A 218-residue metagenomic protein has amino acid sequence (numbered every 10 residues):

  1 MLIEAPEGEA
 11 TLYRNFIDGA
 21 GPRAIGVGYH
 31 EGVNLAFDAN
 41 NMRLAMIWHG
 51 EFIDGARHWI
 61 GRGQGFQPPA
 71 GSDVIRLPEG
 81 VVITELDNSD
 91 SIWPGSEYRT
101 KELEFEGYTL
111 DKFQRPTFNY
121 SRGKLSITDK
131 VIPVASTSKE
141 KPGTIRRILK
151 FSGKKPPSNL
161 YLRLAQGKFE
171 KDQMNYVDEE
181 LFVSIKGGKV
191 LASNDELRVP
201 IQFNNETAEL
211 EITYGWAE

Functional and structural regions predicted by a protein language model:
M1-R146, P157-A165, Q173-F182, E218: Beta-strand-rich N-terminal accessory domains
G123, T144-R146, K154, S158-K168 (+1 more regions): Beta-strand-rich recognition/accessory modules
